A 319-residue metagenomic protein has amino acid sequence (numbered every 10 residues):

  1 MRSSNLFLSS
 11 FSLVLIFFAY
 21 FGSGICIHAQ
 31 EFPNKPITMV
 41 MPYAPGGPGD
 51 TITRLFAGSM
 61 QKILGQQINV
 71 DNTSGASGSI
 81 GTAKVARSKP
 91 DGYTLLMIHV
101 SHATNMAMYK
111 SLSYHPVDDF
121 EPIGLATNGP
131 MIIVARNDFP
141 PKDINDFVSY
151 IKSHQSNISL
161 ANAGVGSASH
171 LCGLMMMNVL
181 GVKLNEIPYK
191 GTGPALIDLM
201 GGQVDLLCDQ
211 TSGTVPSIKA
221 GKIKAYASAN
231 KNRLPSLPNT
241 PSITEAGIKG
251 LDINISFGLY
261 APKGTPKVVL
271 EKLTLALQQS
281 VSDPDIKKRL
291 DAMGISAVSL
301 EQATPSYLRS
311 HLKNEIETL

Functional and structural regions predicted by a protein language model:
M1-L8: N-terminal secretory signal peptides that target proteins for export/translocation
S9-G24: Bacterial N-terminal signal peptides
A29-D118, N157-S159, V165, G181-Q210 (+3 more regions): N-terminal (or domain-start) structured segment
N34-P36, K267-L319: An extracytoplasmic/periplasmic, membrane-proximal ligand-sensing/linker region
L55-G58, S149, M175, L275 (+1 more regions): Generic recognition of well-ordered alpha-helical segments within structured catalytic/regulatory domains
R87-Y93, A107-P194, I243, S256-R289: Hinge/capping helix and adjacent helix->loop/strand transition within the periplasmic-binding protein
V100, N137, Q210-S212, N230-K231 (+1 more regions): Short secondary-structure boundary segments
H115-L125, A161, K183-I187, D205-L206 (+1 more regions): Short beta-strand->loop
